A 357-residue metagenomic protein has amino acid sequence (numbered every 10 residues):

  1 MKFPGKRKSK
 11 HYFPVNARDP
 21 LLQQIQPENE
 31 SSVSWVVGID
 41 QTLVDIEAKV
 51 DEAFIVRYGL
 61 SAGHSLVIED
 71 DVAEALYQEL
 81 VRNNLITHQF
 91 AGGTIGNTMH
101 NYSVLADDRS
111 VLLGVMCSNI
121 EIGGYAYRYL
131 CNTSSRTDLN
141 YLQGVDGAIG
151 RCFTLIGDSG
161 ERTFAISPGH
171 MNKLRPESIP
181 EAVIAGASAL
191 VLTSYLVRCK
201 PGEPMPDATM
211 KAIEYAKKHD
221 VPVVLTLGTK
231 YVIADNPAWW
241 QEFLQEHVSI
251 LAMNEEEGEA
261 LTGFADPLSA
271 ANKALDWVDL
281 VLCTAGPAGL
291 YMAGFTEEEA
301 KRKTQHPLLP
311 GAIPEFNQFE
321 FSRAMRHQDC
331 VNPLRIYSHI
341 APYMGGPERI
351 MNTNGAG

Functional and structural regions predicted by a protein language model:
M1-S65, T87-F90, T94, V115-E348: Ribokinase/PfkB-type carbohydrate-kinase core domain
V56-R82: Active-site gating loops and adjacent loop-to-helix segments of metal-dependent hydrolytic enzymes
A75-I86, A106-L113: Glycine-/proline-rich flexible loop or hinge segments
H88-N101, R349-G357: Glycine/serine-rich anion-binding loops at beta->alpha junctions that coordinate negatively charged ligand groups
M99-R109, I156-G157: Alpha-helix C-terminal capping segments
